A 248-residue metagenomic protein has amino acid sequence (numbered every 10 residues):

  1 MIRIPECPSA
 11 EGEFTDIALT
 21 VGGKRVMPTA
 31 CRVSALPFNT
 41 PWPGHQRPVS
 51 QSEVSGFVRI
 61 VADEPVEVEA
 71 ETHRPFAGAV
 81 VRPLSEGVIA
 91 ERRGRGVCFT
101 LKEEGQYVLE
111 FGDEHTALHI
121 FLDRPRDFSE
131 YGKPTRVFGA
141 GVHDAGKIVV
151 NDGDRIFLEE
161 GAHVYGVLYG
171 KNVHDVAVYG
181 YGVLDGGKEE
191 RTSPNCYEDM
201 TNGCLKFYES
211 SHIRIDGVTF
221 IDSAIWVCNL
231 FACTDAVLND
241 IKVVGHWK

Functional and structural regions predicted by a protein language model:
M1-K248: Extracellular/periplasmic carbohydrate-active domains that bind, remodel, or depolymerize complex polysaccharides
